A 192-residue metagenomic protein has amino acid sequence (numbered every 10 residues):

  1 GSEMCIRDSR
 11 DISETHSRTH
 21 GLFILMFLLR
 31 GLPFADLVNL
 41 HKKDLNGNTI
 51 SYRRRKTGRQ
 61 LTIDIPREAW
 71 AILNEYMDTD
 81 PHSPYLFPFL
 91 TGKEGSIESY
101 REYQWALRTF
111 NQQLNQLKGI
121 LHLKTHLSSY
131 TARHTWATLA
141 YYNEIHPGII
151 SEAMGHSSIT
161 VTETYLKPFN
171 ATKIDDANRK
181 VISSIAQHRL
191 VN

Functional and structural regions predicted by a protein language model:
G1-C5: Short, small-residue-biased leader/transition segments that mark boundaries at the very start of proteins
R7-F34, V38: Basic, Lys/Arg- and aromatic-enriched nucleic-acid-binding interface segment
D11-E14, H82, N111-E152: Short, basic (Lys/Arg/His-rich) helix/loop patches that form interaction surfaces in the mid-to-C-terminal regions
L29, N39-E75: Conserved tyrosine-mediated DNA breakage-rejoining catalytic core shared by Y-recombinases
K43-S51, L123-T125, I145-T164, V191-N192: Short, polar N-cap/turn motifs at the start of nucleic acid-interacting alpha helices
R54-G58, M154-R179: Catalytic-site neighborhood detector that most strongly recognizes the C-terminal catalytic loop/helix of tyrosine
T62-R67, A71, E75-Y76, K167-N192: DNA/chromatin major-groove-contacting recognition/catalytic segments
P81, F89-I97, K180-N192: C-terminal secondary-structure termini that scaffold catalytic or DNA-interacting sites
